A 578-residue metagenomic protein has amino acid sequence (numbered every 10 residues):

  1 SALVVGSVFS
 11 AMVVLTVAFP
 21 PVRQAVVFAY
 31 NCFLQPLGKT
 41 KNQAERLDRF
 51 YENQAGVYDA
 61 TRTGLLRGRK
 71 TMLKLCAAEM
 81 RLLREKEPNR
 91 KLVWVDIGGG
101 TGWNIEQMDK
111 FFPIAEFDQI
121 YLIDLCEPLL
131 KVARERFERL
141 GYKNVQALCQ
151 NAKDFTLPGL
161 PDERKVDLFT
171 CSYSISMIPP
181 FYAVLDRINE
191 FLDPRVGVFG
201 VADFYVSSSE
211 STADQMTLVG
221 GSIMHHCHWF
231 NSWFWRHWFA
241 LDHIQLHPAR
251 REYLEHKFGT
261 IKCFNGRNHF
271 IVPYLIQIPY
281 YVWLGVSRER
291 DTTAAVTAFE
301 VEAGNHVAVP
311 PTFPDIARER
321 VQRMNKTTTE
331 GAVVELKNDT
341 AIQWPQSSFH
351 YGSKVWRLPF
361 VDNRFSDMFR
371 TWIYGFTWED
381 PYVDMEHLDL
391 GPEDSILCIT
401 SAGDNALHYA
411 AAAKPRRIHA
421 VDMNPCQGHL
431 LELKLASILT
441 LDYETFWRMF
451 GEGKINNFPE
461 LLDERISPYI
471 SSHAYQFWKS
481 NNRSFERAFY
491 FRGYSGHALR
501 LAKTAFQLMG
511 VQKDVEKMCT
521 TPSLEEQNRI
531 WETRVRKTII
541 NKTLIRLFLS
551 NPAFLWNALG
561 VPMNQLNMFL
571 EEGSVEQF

Functional and structural regions predicted by a protein language model:
A2-E45, F299-S348: N-terminal auxiliary segments of SAM/dcSAM-dependent transferases
G64-K91, Q107, W372-E393: Conserved alpha-helix/loop element of class I SAM-dependent methyltransferases that forms part of the SAM/SAH-binding
P88, L92-F155, M423-T445, M568-E572 (+1 more regions): Class I SAM-dependent methyltransferase SAM/SAH-binding core
D167-F181: A short SAM/SAH-binding and catalytic strip from SAM-dependent methyltransferases
Y182-V196: A short glycine-rich, Lys/Arg-flanked "PGG" loop and its adjoining helix->strand segment in the class I
A202-I276: C-terminal alpha-helical "lid/dimerization" subdomain adjacent to the S-adenosyl-L-methionine
K257-G259, F264-R323: Core SAM-dependent methyltransferase catalytic element
C426-F578: Class I S-adenosyl-L-methionine-dependent methyltransferase module
